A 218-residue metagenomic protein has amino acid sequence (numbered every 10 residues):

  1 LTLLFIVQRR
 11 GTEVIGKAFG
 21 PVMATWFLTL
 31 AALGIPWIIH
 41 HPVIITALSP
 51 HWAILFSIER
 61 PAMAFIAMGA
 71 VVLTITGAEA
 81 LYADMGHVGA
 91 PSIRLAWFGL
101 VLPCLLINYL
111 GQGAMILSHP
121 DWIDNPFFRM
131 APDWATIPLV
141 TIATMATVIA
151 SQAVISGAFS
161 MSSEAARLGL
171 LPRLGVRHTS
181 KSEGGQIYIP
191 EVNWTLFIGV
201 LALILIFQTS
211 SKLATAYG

Functional and structural regions predicted by a protein language model:
L1-G218: The structured alpha-helical core of multi-pass membrane proteins
